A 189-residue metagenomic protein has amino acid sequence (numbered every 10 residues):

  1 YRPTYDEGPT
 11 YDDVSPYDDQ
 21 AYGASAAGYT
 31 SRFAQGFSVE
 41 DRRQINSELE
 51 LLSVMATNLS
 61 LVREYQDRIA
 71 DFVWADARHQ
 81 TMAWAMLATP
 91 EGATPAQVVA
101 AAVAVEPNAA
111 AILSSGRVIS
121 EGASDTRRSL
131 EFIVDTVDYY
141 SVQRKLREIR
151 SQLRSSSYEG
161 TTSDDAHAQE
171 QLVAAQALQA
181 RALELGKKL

Functional and structural regions predicted by a protein language model:
Y1-A93, S114-S115, G122, R150 (+1 more regions): Non-catalytic protein-protein interaction segments used by genome-maintenance enzymes to assemble and couple activities
P9, Q20, F33, L87-L189: Bacterial replisome coupling helices
